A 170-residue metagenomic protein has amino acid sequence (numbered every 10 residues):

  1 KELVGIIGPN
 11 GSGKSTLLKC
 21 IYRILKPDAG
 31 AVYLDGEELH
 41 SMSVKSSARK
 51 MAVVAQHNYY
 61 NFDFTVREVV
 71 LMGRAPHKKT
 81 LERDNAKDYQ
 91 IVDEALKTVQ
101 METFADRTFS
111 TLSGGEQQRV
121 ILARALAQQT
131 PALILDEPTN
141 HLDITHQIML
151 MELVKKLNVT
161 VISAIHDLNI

Functional and structural regions predicted by a protein language model:
I7-P9: The feature captures the beta-strand-to-loop junction immediately N-terminal to the Walker
Y22: Helix-to-loop junction immediately C-terminal to a conserved catalytic motif
G30-E38, S47: Conserved ABC transporter NBD signature motif
L71, A86-F104, Q129: Conserved ABC ATPase "signature" region
E82-R83, T108-L112, E116: Conserved ABC ATPase signature
L122, L150: Hydrophobic anchor residue at the start of the ABC signature
L133-E137, L142: Catalytic Walker B motif of ABC-type/P-loop ATPase nucleotide-binding domains
